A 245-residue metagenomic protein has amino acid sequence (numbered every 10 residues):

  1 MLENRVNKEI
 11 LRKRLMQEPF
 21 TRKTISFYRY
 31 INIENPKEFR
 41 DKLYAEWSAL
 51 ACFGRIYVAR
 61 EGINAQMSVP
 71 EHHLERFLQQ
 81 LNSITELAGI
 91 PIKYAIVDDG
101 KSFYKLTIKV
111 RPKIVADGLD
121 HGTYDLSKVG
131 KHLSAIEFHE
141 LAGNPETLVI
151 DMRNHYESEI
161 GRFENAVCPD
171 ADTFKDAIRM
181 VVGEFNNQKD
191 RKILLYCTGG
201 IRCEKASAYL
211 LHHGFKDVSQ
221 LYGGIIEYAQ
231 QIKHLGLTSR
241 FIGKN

Functional and structural regions predicted by a protein language model:
L2-K131, R153-I193, T198-N245: Rhodanese-like catalytic fold shared by cysteine-dependent sulfurtransferases and DSP/PTP-type phosphatases
Y124, G130-N144: Internal catalytic-core helix/loop-beta-alpha segment that presents or stabilizes conserved functional determinants
G143-E146, K189-D190: Short, well-ordered loop/turn elements at secondary-structure boundaries
L148-M152: Short hydrophobic beta-strand that contains or immediately precedes a catalytic carboxylate
